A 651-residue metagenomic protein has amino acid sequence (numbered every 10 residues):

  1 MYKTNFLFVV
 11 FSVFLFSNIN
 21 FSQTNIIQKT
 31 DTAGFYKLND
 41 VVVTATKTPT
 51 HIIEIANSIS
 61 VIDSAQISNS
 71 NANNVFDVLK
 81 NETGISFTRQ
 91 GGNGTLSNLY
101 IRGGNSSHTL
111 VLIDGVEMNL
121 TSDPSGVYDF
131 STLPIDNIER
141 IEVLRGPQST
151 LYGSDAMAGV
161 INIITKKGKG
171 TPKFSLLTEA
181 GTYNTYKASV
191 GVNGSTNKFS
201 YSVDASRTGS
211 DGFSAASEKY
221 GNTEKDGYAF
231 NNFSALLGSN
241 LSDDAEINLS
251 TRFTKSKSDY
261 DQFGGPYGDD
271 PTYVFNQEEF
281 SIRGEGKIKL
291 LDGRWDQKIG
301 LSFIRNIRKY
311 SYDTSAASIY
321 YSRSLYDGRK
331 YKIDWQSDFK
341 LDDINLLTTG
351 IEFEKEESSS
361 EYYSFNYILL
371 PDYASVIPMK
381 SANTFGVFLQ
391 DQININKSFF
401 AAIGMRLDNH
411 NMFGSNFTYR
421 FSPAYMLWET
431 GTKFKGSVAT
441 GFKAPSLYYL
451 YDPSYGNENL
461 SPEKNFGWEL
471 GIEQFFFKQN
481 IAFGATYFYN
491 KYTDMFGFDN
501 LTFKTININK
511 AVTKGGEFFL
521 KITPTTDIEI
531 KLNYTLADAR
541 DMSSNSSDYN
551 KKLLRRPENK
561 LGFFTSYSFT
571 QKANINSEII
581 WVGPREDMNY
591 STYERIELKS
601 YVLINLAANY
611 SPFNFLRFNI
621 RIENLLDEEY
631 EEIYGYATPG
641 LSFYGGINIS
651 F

Functional and structural regions predicted by a protein language model:
T24-S68, S106: Short, acidic, small-residue-rich periplasmic hinge/interaction motif at the N-terminus of Gram-negative outer-membrane
D40, V75-V78, S97-Y100, T109-L112 (+4 more regions): N-terminal periplasmic accessory domains that precede and gate Gram-negative outer-membrane beta-barrel machines
E117-R145, S454: Short acidic/polar hinge/loop motifs at secondary-structure boundaries that mediate gating or recognition
T182-G209, Y220-K257, V274-D292, L341-L347: Transmembrane beta-barrel wall of Gram-negative outer-membrane proteins
N193, G238-S242, K552-F651: Conserved C-terminal beta-signal and adjacent last beta-strands/turns of outer-membrane beta-barrel proteins
K198-Y201, D244-I247, L290-Q297, I344-L347 (+6 more regions): Repeated loop/turn-to-beta-strand initiation elements of outer-membrane beta-barrel proteins
P266-K289, Y326, V376-A382, S422 (+5 more regions): Outer-membrane beta-barrel signature, preferentially recognizing the C-terminal barrel domain of Gram-negative
N394-A401, Y489-K491, N507-Y590, N614 (+1 more regions): Gram-negative outer-membrane beta-barrel transporters
